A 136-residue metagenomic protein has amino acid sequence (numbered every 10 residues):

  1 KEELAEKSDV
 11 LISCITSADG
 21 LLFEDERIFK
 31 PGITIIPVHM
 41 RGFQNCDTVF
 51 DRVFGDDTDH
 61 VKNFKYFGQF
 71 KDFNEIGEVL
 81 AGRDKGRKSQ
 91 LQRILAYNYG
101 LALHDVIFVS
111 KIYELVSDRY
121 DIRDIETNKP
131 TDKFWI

Functional and structural regions predicted by a protein language model:
K1-S8, F23: Short acidic low-complexity segments
L4-E6, I28-F29, D47-T48: A short, aliphatic-rich alpha-helical micro-motif
S8, G32-I33, V49-R52: Short, well-ordered alpha-helix to beta-strand connector turns
V10-G20: Short helix-capping and hinge/turn segments at secondary-structure transitions, especially at repeat and domain
I12-S13, I36-P37, G55: Redox-cofactor binding/interface segments in oxidoreductases and associated redox assembly factors
I15-S17, H39-M40, T58: Short glycine-/small-residue-rich Rossmann-like dinucleotide-binding loops
D19-R27: Glycine/threonine-rich flexible loop motifs
G42, C46-I136: Adenosine-phosphate binding glycine-rich loop
